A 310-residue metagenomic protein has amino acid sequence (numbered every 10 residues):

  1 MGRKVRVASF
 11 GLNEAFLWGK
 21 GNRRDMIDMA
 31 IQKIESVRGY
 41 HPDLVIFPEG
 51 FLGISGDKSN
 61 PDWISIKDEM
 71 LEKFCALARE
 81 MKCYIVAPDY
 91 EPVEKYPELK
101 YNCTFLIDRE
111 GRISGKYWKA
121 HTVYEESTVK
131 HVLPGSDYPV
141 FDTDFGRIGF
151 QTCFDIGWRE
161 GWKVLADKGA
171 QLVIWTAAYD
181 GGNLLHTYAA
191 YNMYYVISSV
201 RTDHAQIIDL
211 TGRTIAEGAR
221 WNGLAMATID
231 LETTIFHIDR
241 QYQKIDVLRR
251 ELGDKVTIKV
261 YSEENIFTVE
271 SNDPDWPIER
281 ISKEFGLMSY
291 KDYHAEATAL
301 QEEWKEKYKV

Functional and structural regions predicted by a protein language model:
K4-G19, I46, K116, R147-D155 (+1 more regions): Active-site-proximal beta-strand elements of phosphoester/diester hydrolases
R6, Y40-H41, K82, R147 (+1 more regions): Short loop/turn motifs at secondary-structure junctions
N13-D25, T128-K130: Acidic/histidine-rich helix-loop elements that form or flank divalent-metal/phosphate-binding sites at the catalytic
G21-E110, D180, Y191: Cys-nucleophile CN-hydrolase/nitrilase-fold catalytic domain and related Cys-dependent amidase chemistry that acts on
R23, V37-G39, E80, L133 (+2 more regions): Eukaryotic scaffold repeat domains enriched in small/polar residues
K67-V86, I156-V256: CN hydrolase (nitrilase-like) catalytic-core segments centered on the catalytic cysteine and neighboring Lys/Glu
K95-K168, N183, T187, Y191: Active-site catalytic loop in hydrolytic enzyme cores
E232-V310: A short C-terminal boundary segment appended to hydrolase-like catalytic domains
